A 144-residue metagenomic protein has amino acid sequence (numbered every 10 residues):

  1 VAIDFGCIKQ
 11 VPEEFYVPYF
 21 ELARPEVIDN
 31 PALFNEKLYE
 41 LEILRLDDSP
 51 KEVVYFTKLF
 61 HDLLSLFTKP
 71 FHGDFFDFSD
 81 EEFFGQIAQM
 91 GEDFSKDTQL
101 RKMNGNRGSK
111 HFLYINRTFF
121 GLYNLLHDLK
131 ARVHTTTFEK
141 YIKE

Functional and structural regions predicted by a protein language model:
V1-E144: Helix-rich C-lobe and terminal helical cap/extension of kinase-like folds
